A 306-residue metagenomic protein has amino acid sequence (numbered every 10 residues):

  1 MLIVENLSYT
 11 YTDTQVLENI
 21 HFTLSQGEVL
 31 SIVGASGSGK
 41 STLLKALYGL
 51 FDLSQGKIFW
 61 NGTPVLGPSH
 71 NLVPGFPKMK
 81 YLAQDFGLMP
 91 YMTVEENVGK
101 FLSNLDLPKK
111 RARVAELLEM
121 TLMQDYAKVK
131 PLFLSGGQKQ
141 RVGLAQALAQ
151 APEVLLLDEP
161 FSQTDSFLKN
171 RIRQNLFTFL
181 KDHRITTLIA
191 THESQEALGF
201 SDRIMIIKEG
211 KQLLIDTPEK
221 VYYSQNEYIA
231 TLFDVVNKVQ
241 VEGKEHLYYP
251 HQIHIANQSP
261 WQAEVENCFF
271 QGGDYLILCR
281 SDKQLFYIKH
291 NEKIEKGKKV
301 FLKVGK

Functional and structural regions predicted by a protein language model:
Y48: Helix-to-loop junction immediately C-terminal to a conserved catalytic motif
G56-G67: Conserved ABC transporter NBD signature motif
V65-K80, N104, S224: ABC ATPase NBD coupling module
K109-Y126, T178: Conserved ABC ATPase "signature" region
K130-L134, Q138-Q140: Conserved ABC ATPase signature
A149-E153: A short, proline-enriched helix->beta-strand linker immediately N-terminal to the Walker B motif in ABC-type P-loop
E209-G210: Conserved ABC ATPase "signature" C-loop
